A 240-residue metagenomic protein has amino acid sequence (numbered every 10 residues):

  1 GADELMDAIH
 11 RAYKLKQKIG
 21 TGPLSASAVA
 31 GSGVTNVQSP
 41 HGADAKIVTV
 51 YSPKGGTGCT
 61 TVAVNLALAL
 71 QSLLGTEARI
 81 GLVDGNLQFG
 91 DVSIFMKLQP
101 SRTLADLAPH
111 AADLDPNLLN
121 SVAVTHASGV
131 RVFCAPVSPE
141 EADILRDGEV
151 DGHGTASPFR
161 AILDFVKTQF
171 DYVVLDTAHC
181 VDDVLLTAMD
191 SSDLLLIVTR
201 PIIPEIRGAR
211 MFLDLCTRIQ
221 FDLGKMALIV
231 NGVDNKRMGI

Functional and structural regions predicted by a protein language model:
G1-I9, Y13: C-terminal output helix
H10-K18, S72, K97-S101, A112 (+3 more regions): Non-catalytic alpha-helical coupling and interface elements of nucleotide-dependent molecular machines and regulators
K16-P53, T57-G58: CheY-like receiver
D44-Q88, L118: Walker A/P-loop phosphate-binding motif and the immediately C-terminal alpha-helix
L73-V132: Phosphate-binding loop that captures ATP/GTP phosphates
A111-C180: Cytosolic-facing regulatory segments adjacent to core modules
T155-I240: Conserved catalytic-core segment of NTP-binding enzymes
